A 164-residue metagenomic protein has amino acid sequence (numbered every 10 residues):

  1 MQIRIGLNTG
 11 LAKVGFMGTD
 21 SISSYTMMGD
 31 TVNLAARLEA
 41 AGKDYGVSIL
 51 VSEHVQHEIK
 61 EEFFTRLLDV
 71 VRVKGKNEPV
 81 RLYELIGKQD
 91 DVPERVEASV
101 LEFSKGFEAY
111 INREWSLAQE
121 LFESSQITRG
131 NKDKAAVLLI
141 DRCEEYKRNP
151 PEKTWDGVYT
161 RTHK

Functional and structural regions predicted by a protein language model:
M1-G6, V71: Catalytic core regions of nucleotide second-messenger enzymes
Q2, T26-G29, N77, L138: A generic fold-level signal
R4, N8, K13-E39: Catalytic-core segments of nucleotide cyclases and related cyclic-nucleotide turnover enzymes
A12-V14, A35, G42-L117, E123-E152: Cytosolic regulatory/linker segments at or just downstream of nucleotide-handling modules in signal-transduction
E152-K164: Intrinsically disordered, low-complexity, charge-biased linker/tail regions
